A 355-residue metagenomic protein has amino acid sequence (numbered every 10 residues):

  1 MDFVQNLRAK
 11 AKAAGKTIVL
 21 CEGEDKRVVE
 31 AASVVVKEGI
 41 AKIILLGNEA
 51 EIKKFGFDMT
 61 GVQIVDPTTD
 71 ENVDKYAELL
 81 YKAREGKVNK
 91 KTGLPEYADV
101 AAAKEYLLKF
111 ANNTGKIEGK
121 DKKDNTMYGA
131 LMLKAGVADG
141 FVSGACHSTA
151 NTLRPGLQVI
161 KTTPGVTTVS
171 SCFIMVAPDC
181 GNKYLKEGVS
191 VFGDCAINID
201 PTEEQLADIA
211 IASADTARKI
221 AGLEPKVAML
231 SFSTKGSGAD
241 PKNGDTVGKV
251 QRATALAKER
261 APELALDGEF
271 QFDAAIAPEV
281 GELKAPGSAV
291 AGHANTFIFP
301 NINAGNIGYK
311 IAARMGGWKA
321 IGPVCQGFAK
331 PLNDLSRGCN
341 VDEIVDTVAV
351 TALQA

Functional and structural regions predicted by a protein language model:
M1-L45, E49-A291, N295-A355: Anion-binding alpha/beta catalytic cores of soluble intermediary-metabolism enzymes, centered on
